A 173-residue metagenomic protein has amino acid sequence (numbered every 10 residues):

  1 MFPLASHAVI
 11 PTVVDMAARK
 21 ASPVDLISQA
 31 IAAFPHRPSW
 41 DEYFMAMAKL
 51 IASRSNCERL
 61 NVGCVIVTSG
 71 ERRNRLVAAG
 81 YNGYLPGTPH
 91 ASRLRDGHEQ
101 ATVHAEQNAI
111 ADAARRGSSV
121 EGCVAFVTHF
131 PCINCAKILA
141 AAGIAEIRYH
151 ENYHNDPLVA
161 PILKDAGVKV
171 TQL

Functional and structural regions predicted by a protein language model:
F2-L173: Zinc-dependent deaminase catalytic domain
